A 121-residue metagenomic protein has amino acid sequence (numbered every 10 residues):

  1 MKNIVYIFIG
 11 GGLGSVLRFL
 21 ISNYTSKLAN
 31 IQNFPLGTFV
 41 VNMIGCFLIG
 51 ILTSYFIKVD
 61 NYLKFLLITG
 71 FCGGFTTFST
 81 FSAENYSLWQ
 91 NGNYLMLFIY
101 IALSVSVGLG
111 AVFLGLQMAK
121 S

Functional and structural regions predicted by a protein language model:
M1-S121: Membrane-interface helix-loop junctions in multi-pass transporters/channels
